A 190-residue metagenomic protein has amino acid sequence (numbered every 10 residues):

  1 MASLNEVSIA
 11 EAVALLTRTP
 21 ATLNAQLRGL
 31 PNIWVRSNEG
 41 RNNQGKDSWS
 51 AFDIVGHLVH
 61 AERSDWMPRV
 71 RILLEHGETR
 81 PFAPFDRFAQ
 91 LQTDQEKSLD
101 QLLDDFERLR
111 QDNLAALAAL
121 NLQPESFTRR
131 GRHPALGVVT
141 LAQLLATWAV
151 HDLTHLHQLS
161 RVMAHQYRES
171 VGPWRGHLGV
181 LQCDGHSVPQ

Functional and structural regions predicted by a protein language model:
M1-T22: Extreme N-terminal tail/first-helix region
L15, T22-G29, H57, R69: Residue-level detector of alpha-helical secondary structure
T19, N24, R87-R129, V139 (+2 more regions): Acidic/histidine-rich alpha-helical segments that form the ligand environment of transition-metal centers
P20-W34, E62, M163: Short amphipathic alpha-helical segments enriched in hydrophobics
R28-R36, A118-F127, H165-R168: Surface-exposed helix-capping loop/turn segments at secondary-structure junctions
R36-F85, T128-Q190: Short, contiguous alpha-helical
